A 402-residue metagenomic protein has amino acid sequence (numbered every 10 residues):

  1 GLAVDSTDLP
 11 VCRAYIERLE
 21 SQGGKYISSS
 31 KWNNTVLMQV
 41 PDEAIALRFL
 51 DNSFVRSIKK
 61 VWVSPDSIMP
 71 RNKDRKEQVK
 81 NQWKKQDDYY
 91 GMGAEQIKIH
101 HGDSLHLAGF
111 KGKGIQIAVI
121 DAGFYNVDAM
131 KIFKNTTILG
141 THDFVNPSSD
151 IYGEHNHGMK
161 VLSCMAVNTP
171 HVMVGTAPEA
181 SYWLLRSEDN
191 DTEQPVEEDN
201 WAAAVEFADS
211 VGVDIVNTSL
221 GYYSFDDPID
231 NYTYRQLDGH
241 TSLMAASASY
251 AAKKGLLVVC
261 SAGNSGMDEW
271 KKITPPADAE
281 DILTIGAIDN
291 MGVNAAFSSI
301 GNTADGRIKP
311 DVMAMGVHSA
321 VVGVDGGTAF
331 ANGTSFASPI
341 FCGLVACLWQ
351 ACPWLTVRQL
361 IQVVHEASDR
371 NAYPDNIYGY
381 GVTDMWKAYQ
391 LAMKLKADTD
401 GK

Functional and structural regions predicted by a protein language model:
G1-Q22: Aromatic- and Gly/Pro-rich amphipathic surface segment
I16-I97, G102-H106, E280: Autoinhibitory propeptides
S28, T35-Q39, K59, Q116-D121 (+13 more regions): Structural recognition of the beta-strand scaffold that forms the well-ordered cores of secreted hydrolase catalytic
N33-N34, E43-I45, S64-D66, A122-N126 (+10 more regions): Solvent-exposed loop/turn segments at secondary-structure junctions within structured extracellular/periplasmic domains
D103-H142, P147-E197, V211-D214, D227 (+5 more regions): Subtilisin-like serine protease catalytic core
H106, N168-H171, L184-D278, M291 (+3 more regions): Substrate-binding/access-modulating region of protease and related hydrolase catalytic domains
K131-T141, N290-S335, A372: Catalytic-core environment of secreted peptidases
L162, L185-D189, K272, G316-Y378 (+2 more regions): Hydrolase catalytic cores
